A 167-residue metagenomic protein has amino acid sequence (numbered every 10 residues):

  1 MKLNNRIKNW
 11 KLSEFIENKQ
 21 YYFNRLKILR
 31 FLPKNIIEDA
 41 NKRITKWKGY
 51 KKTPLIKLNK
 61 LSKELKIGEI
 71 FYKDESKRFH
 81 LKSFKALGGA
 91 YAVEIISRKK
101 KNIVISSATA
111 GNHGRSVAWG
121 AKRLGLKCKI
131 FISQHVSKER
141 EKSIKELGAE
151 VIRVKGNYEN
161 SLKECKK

Functional and structural regions predicted by a protein language model:
M1-K167: PLP-dependent amino-acid enzyme catalytic core
